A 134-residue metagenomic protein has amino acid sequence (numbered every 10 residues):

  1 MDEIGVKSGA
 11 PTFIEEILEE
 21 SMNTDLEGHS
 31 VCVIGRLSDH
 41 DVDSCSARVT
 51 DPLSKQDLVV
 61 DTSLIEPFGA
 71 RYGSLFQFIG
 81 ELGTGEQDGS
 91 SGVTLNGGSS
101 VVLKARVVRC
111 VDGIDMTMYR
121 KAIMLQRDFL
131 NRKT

Functional and structural regions predicted by a protein language model:
M1-T134: OB-fold and OB-like single-stranded nucleic-acid-recognition modules and their adjacent interaction interfaces
